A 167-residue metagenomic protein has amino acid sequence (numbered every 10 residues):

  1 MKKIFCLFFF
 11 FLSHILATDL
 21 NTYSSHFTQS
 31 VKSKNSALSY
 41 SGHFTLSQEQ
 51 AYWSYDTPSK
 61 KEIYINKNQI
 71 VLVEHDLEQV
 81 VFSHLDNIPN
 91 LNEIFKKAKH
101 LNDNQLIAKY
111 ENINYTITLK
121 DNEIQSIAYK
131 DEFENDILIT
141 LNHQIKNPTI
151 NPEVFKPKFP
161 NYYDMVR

Functional and structural regions predicted by a protein language model:
I4-S13: Sec-dependent N-terminal signal peptides
T18-A37: A short, Trp-centered hydrophobic/proline-enriched beta-strand micro-motif
N21-H26, S47-Y52, L101-I107, D121-A128: Short, hydrophobic/aromatic-rich segments at coil-to-beta transitions
Q29, T57-S59, K67-Q69, D76 (+3 more regions): A mature extracytoplasmic/lumenal domain signature
K34-L46: Short, solvent-exposed loop/hinge segments that bridge or flank secondary-structure elements
S39, D103-Q105, K109-N114, L119-R167: Non-transmembrane domains of secretory- and envelope-associated proteins
H43-N90: An acidic-aromatic
H75-N112: Flexible, surface-exposed loop/linker segments and immediately adjacent secondary-structure boundaries
